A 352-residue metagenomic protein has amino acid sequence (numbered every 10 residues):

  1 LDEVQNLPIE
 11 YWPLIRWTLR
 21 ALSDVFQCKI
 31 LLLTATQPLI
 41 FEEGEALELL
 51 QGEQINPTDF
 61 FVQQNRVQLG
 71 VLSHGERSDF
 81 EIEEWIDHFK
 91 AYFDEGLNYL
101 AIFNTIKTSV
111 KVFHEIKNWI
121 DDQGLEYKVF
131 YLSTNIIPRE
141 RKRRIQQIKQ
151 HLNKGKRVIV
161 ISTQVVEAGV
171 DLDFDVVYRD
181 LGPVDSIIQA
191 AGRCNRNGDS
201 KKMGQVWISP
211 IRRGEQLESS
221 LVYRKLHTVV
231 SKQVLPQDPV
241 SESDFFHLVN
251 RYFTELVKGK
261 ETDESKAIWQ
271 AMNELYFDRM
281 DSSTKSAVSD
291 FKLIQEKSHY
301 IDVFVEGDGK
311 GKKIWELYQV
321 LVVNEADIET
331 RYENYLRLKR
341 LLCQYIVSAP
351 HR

Functional and structural regions predicted by a protein language model:
V4-N6, V166-E167: Catalytic acidic motif of RecA-like/P-loop NTPases
Q5-F61: Post-DEXD/H (motif II) to motif III coupling segment of the RecA-like Helicase ATP-binding lobe
S23, F80-G96, I102, K107 (+5 more regions): C-terminal helicase lobe and adjacent C-terminal extensions/tails of nucleic-acid helicase motors
V25-L31, N98, K156-I159: Loop/turn-to-beta-strand initiation segments
T36-P38, I106, T163-E167: Short, polar loop motifs at secondary-structure junctions
T36-Y92: Interdomain hinge/linker at the junction between the two RecA-like core domains of SF2 helicases
H151-E167, R179: Conserved two-lobed SF2 helicase motor
